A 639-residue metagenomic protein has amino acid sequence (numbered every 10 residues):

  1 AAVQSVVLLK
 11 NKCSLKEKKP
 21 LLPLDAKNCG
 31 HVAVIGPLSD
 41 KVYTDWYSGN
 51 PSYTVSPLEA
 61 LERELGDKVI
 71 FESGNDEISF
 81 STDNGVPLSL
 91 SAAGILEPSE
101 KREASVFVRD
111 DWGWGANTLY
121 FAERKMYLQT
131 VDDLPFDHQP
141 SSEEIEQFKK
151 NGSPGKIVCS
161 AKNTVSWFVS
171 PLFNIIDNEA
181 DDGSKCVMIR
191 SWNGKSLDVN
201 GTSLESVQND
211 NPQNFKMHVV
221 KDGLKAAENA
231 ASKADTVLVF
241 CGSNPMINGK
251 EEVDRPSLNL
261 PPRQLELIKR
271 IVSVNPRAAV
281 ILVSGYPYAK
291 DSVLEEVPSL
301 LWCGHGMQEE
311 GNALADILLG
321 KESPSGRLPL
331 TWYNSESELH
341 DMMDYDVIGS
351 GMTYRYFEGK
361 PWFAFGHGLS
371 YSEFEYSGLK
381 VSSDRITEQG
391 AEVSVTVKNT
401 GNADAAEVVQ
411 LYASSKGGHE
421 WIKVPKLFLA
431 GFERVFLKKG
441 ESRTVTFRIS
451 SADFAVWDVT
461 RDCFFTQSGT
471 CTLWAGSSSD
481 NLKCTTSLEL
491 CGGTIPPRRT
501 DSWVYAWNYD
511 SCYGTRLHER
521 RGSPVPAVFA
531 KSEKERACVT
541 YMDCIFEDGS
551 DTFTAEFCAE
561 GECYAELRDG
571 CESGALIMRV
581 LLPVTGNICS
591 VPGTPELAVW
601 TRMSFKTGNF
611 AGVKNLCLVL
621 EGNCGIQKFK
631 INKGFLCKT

Functional and structural regions predicted by a protein language model:
A1-E64, E72, V283-A406, Y412-S414 (+6 more regions): Secreted, periplasmic, or luminal enzymes acting at the cell surface/secretory milieu
F71-S73, P98, W112, D210-E296: Hydrophobic helix-and-loop "lid/oligomerization" segment in the mid-to-C-terminal part of catalytic domains
N75-A234, V239: Lectin-like carbohydrate-binding module/patch detector with strong preference for beta-trefoil
E77-I78, N117, K185-V187, Q389-V393 (+2 more regions): Structural beta-strand segments of beta-rich domains
L339, A413-G431, G574-L576: Short aromatic-acidic-glycine turn motif
V397-N399, I449, F557: Hydrophobic beta-strand positions in extracellular immunoglobulin-like domains
H419-V459: Intrinsically disordered, low-complexity Pro/Gly/Ser/Thr-rich segments with frequent PxxP/GP/PP motifs and embedded
T470-T472, S479, E489-T639: Extracytoplasmic
